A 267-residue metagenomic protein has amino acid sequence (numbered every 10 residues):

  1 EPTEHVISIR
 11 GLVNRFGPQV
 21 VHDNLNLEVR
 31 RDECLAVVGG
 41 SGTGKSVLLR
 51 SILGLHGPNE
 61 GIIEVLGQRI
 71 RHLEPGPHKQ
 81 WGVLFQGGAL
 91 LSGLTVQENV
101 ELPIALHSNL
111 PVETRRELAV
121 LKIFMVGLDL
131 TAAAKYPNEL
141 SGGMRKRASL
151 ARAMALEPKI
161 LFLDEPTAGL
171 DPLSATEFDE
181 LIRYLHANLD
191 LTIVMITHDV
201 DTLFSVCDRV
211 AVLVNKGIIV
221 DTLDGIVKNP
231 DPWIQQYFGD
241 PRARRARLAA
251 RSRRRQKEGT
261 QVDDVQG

Functional and structural regions predicted by a protein language model:
L53: Helix-to-loop junction immediately C-terminal to a conserved catalytic motif
R69-G82, E113, I226-N229: ABC ATPase NBD coupling module
E113-T131: Conserved ABC ATPase "signature" region
Y136-L140, M144: Conserved ABC ATPase signature
E157: Conserved catalytic motifs of ABC-family nucleotide-binding domains
L161-D164: Catalytic Walker B motif of ABC-type/P-loop ATPase nucleotide-binding domains
